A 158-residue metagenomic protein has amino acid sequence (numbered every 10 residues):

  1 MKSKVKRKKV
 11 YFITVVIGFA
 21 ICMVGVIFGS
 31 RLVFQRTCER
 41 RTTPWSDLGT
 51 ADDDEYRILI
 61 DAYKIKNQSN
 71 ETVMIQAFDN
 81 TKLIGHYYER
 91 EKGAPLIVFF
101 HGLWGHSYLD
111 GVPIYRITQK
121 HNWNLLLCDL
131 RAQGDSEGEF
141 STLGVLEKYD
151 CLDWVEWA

Functional and structural regions predicted by a protein language model:
K2-A20: N-terminal Sec-pathway targeting helices
G18-I75: An N-terminal hydrophobic leader/cap segment in hydrolases
F78-E89: A short loop-to-beta-strand scaffold at the N-terminal edge of the catalytic core in hydrolase folds
A94-G102: Short beta-strand element of the alpha/beta-hydrolase
L103-I117, L130: The serine-hydrolase catalytic nucleophile loop
L109-G111, S136-E139: Conserved catalytic-core motifs of eukaryotic protein kinase domains, centered on the activation segment
I117-E137: Conserved alpha/beta-hydrolase
S141-A158: Alpha/beta-hydrolase active-site loop
